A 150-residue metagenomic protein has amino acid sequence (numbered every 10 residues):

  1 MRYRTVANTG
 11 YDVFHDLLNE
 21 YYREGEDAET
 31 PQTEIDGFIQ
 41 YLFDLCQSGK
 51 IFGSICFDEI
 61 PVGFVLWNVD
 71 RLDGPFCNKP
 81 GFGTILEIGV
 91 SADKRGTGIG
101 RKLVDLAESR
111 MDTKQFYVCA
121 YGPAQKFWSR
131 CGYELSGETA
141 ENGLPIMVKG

Functional and structural regions predicted by a protein language model:
M1-D16: A short beta-loop-alpha structural element at the N-terminal edge of CoA-dependent acyl/N-acetyltransferase catalytic
D16-Q32: Helix-loop element at the rim of GNAT/NAT acetyltransferase active sites that forms part of the acceptor-substrate
L17-E20, Y117-Q125, C131-G150: C-terminal "cap" of GNAT-fold acetyltransferases
E29-G53, F57, L66: Active-site rim helix/loop that mediates acceptor-substrate recognition in acyltransferases
I60-R71, T84, G89: Conserved beta-strand in the GNAT
F76-A92, C119, P145: Conserved acetyl-CoA binding element of GNAT-fold acetyltransferases
V90, G96-S109, R130: Conserved acetyl-CoA-binding loop-helix of GNAT-fold acetyltransferases
V104, R110-P123: Conserved GNAT acetyl-CoA-binding A-motif
